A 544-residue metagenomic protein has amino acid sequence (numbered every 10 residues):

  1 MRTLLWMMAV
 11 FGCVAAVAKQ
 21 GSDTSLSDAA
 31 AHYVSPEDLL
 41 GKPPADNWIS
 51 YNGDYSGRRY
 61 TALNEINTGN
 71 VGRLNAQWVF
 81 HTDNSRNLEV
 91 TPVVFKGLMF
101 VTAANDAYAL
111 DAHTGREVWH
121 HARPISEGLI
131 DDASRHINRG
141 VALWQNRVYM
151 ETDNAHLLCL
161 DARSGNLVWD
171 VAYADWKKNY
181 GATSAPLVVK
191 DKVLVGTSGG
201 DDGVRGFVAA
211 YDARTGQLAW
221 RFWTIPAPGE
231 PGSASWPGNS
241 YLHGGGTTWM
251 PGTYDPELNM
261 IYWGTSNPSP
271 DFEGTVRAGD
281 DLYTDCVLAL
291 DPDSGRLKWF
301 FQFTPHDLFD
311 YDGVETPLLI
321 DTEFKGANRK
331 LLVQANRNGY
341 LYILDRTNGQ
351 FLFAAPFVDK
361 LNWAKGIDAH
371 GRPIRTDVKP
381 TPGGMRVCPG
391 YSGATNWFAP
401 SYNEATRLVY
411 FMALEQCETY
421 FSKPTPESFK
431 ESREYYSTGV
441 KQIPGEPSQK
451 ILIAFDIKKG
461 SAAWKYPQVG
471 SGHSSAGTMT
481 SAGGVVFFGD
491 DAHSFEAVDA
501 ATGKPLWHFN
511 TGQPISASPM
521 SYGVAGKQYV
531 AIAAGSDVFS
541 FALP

Functional and structural regions predicted by a protein language model:
K19-T82, R116-I130, N166-D175, Q217-I225 (+6 more regions): Aromatic (tryptophan-biased) beta-strands that constitute blades/sheets of beta-rich domains
W48-N52, S85-D106, D131-H156, G181-R205 (+8 more regions): Repeat-blade elements of multi-bladed beta-propeller folds
A109-D111, C159, A210, A289 (+4 more regions): Conserved blade-register residue in beta-propeller folds
A112, E117, R139-Y173, K178-T224 (+1 more regions): Hydrophobic or amphipathic alpha-helical targeting/insertion segments
L160, S164-G165, G206-L218, R277-R296 (+2 more regions): Beta-propeller blade signature
G203-F207, F272-E273, T284, Y340-Y342 (+4 more regions): Structural motif
T316-V358, N362-W363, K379-G390, T395 (+3 more regions): Phosphate/diphosphate-binding loops
D321, L414-E415, P444-K504: Loop/turn-rich, solvent-exposed surfaces of beta-rich toroidal or solenoidal domains
